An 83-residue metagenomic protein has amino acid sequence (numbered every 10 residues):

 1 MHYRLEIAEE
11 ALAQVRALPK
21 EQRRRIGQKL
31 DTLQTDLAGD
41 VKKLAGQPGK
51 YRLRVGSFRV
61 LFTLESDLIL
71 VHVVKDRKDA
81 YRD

Functional and structural regions predicted by a protein language model:
M1-G27, A38-G39, R54-F58, T63-D83: Enriched for short, Lys/Arg-rich terminal
Q28-L53: A short, surface-exposed loop/turn module that caps and links secondary-structure elements
